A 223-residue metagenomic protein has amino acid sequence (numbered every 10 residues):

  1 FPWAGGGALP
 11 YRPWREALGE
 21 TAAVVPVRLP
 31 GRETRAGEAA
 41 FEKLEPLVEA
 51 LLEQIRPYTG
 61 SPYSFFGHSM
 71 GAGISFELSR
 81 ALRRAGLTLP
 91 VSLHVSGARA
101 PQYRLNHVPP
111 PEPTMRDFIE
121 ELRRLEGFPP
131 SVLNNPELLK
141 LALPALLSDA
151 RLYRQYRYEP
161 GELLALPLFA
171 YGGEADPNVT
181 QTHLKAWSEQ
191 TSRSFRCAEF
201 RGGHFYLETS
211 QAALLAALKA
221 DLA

Functional and structural regions predicted by a protein language model:
F1-A223: Non-catalytic, mobile gating and regulatory segments of ester bond hydrolases
